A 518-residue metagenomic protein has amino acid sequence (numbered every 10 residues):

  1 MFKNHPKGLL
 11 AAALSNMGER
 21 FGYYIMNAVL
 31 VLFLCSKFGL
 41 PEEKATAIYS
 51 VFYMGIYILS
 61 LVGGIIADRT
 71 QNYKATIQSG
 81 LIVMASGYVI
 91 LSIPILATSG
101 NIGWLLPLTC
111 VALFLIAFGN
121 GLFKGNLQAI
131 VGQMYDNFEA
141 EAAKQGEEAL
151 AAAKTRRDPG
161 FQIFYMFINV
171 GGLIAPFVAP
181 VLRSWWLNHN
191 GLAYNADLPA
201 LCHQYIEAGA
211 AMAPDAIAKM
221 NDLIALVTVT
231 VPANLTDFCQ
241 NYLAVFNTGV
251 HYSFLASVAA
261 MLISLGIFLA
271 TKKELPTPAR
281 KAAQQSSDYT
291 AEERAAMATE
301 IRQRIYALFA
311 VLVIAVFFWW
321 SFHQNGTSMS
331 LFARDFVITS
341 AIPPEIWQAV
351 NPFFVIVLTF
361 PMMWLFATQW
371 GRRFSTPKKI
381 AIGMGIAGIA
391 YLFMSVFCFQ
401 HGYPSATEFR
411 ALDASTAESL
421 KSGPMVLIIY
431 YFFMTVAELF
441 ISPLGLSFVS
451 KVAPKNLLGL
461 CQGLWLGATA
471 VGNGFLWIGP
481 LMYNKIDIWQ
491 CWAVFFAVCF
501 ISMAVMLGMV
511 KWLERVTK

Functional and structural regions predicted by a protein language model:
M1-K7, D136-E141, E147-K154, D158 (+6 more regions): Intracellular loop-helix junctions on the cytosolic face of multi-pass helical membrane proteins
K3-Y53, A310, W319-F332: Helix-loop boundary and gating motifs at the non-cytosolic
M17, G87, N101-N126, L312 (+1 more regions): Hydrophobic core of transmembrane alpha-helices in multi-pass small-molecule transporters, especially MFS/SLC-type
A28, L61-V62, I93, V170-W185 (+2 more regions): A gly/Pro-rich, aromatic-decorated transmembrane alpha-helix motif that marks the paired, flexible gating helices
L40-M54, R156-Q162, M329, D335-V357 (+5 more regions): Loop-to-transmembrane helix entry
A47-R69, L173, A349-W364: Central cavity-lining transmembrane alpha-helices of secondary-active solute carriers, predominantly the Major
R69-M84, T368-G385: Cytoplasmic membrane-interface "Motif A"-like loop-to-helix N-cap segments of 12-TM Major Facilitator Superfamily
I82-W104, G385-T416: C-terminal ends and interior cores of transmembrane alpha-helices in multi-pass membrane transporters/permeases
